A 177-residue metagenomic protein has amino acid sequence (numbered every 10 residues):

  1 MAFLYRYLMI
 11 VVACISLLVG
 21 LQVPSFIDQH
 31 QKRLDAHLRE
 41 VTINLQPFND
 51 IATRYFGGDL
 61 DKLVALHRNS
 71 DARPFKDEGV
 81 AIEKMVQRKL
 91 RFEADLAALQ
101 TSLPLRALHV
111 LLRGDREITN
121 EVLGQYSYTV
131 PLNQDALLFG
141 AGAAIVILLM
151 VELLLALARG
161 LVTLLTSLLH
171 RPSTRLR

Functional and structural regions predicted by a protein language model:
M1-Q29, G140: Hydrophobic secretory-pathway targeting helix
A2, Y7, A136-R177: Juxtamembrane interface at the cytosolic side of transmembrane helices
V23-T42, T129: Alpha-helical transmembrane signal-anchor/signal-peptide segments
L34, F92-T101, I145-L157: Short secondary-structure transition/capping segments
R39-V110: Long, solvent-exposed extracytoplasmic domains/loops
R113-A141: Short, aromatic-rich amphipathic segments at membrane interfaces that lie adjacent to a transmembrane helix or signal
